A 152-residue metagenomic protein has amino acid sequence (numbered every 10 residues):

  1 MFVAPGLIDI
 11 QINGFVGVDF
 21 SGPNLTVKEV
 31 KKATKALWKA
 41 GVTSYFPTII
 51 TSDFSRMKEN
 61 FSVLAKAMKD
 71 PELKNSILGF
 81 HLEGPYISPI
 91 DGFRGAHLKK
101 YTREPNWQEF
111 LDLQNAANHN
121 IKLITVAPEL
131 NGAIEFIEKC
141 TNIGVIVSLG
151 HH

Functional and structural regions predicted by a protein language model:
M1-P5: Histidine-rich, glycine-flanked metal-binding segment
G6-I12: Metallo-beta-lactamase
N13-D19, K31-N60, N75-S88, A117-E129 (+1 more regions): Divalent metal-dependent hydrolysis catalytic cores, especially in the metallo-beta-lactamase
G14-K28, G95-R103, I146-G150: Active-site mouth loops of central-metabolism enzymes
T26, V30, M57, F61 (+2 more regions): Aromatic/hydrophobic pocket-lining residues that form the small-molecule binding cavity in soluble enzyme cores
M57-E59, I90-A96, F136-I137: Short acidic, glycine/serine/threonine-rich loops at helix termini
A67, T102-H152: Histidine/acidic residue-rich metal-binding segments in metalloenzymes
L73-E109: Short, compositionally biased "basic patch" segments
